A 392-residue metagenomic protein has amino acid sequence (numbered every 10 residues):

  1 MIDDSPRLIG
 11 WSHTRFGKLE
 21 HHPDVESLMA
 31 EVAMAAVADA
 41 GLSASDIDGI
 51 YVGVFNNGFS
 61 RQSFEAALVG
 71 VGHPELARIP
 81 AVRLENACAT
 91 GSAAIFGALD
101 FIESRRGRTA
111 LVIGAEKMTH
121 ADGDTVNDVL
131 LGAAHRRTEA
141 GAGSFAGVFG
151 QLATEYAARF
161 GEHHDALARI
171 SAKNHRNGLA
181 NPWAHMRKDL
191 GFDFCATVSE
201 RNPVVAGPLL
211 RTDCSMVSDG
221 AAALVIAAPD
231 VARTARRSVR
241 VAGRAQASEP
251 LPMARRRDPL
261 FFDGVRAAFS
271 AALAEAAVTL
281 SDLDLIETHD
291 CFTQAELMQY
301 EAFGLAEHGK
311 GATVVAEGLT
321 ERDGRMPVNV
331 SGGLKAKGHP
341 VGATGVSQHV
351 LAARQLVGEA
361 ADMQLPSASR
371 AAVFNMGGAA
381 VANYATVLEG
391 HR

Functional and structural regions predicted by a protein language model:
M1-A89, G97, Y156-H164, H185-C195 (+3 more regions): Conserved active-site "lid/cap" helical segment
M1-E26, R136, A168-I170, V204-A267 (+6 more regions): Condensing-enzyme catalytic core mediating Claisen C-C bond formation in acyl metabolism
I2-S5, N56-I113, K117-V148, R187-M216 (+3 more regions): Conserved catalytic cysteine-centered active-site region of acyl-thioester-dependent Claisen-condensing enzymes
E20-H22, Q62-S63, F96, A121-V126 (+6 more regions): Short acidic, glycine/serine/threonine-rich loops at helix termini
P23-E31, S45, S60, F64 (+14 more regions): Conserved active-site and cofactor/substrate-binding residues in soluble primary-metabolism enzymes
A44-V54, P80-N86, A110-G114, D165-A172 (+5 more regions): Beta-strand segments within the central parallel beta-sheet cores of soluble alpha/beta enzyme folds
N57-E65, M253-R257, D290-T313, G324 (+2 more regions): Short glycine/threonine-rich loop-to-helix capping motif typified by GTGT followed within a few residues by an Asp-Pro
E85-E116, G147-N181, L224-D230, K337-A360: Active-site-proximal alpha-helical scaffold in enzymes
